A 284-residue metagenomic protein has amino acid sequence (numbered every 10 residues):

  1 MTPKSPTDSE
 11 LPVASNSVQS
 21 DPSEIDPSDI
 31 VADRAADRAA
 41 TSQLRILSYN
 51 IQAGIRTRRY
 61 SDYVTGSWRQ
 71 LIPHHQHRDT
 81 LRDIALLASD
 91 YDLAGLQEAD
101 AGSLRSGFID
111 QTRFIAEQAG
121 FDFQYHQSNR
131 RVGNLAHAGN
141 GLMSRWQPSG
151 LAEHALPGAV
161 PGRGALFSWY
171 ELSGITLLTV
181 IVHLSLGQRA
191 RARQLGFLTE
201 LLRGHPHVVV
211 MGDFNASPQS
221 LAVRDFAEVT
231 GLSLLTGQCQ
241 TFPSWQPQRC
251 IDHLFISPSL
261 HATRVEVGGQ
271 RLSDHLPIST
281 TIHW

Functional and structural regions predicted by a protein language model:
M1-Q118, R131-G133: N-terminal, active-site-proximal structural segment of metallo-dependent hydrolase catalytic domains
D37-L47, I55-R58, S144-S149, G162-I181 (+1 more regions): Beta-strand-turn-beta hairpins that frame and shape the catalytic cleft of phosphate-ester-processing enzymes
R45-N50, R82-S106, S168, L178-V182 (+4 more regions): Active-site beta-strand/loop signature of hydrolases that rely on acidic residues for catalysis
G66-P73, A99-G102, A152-L156, V180-Q188: Surface-exposed cleft-lining segments at the edges of enzyme active sites
D79-D83, A155, G164-A165: Alpha-helical scaffolding within the catalytic cores of extracellular/periplasmic polymer-degrading hydrolases
S103-F108, D122-S144, P161, F214-P277: Active site of divalent-metal-dependent phosphoester/diester hydrolases
R189-E200: Alpha-helical scaffold elements lining the catalytic groove of polysaccharide deacetylases
